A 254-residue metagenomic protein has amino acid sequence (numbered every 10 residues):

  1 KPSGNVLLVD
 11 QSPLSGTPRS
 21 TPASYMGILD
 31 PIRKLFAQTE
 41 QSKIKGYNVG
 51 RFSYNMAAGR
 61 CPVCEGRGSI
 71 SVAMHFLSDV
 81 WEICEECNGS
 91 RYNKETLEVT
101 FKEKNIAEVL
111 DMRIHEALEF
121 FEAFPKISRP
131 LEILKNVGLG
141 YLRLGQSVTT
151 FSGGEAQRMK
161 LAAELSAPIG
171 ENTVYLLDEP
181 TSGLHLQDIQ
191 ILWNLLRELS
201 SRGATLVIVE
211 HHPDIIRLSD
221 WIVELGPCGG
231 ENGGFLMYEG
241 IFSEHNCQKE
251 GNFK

Functional and structural regions predicted by a protein language model:
K1-K254: Conserved phosphate-binding elements of NTP-dependent enzyme cores
